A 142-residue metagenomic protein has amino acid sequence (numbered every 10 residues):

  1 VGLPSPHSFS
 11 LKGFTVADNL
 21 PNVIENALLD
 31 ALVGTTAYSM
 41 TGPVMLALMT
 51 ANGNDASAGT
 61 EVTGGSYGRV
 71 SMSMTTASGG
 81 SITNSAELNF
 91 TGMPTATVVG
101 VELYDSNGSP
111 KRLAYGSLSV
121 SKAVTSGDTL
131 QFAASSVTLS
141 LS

Functional and structural regions predicted by a protein language model:
F9-G100, D105-S142: Small cysteine-rich, disulfide-bonded extracellular modules of the LU/uPAR three-finger superfamily and closely related
